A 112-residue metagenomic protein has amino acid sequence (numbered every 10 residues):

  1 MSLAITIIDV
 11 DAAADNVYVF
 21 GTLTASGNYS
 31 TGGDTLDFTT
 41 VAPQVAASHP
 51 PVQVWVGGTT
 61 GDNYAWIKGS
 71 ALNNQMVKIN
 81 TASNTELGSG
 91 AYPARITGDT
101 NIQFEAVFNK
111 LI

Functional and structural regions predicted by a protein language model:
M1-D37, D99-I112: Extracellular receptor-binding modules and their adjoining Ser/Thr/Gly/Asp/Asn-rich linkers
S26-I96: Extracellular attachment/recognition segments
